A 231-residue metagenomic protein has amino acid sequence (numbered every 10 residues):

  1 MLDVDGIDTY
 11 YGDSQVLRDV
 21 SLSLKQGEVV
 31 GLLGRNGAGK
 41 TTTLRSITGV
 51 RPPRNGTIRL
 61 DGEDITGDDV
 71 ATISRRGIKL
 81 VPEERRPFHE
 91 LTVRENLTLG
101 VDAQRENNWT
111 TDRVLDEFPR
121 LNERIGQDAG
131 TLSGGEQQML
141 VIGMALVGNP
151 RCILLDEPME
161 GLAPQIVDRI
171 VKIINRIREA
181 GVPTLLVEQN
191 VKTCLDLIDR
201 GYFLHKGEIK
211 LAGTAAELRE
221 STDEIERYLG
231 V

Functional and structural regions predicted by a protein language model:
L33-R35: The feature captures the beta-strand-to-loop junction immediately N-terminal to the Walker
T48: Helix-to-loop junction immediately C-terminal to a conserved catalytic motif
P52, D64-R85, T111, E123-G126 (+1 more regions): ABC ATPase NBD coupling module
G56-D64, R76, W109-T111, D116 (+1 more regions): Conserved ABC transporter NBD signature motif
D128-L132: Conserved ABC ATPase signature
A145-L146: ABC ATPase C-loop
I153-E157: Catalytic Walker B motif of ABC-type/P-loop ATPase nucleotide-binding domains
